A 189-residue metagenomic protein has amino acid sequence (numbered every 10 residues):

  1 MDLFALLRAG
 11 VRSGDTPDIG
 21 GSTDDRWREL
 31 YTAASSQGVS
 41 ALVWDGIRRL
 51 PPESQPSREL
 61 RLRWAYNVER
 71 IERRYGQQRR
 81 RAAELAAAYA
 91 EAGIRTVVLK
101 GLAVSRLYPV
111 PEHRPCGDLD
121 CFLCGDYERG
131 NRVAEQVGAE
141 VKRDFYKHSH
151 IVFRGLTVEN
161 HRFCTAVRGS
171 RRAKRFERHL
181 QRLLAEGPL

Functional and structural regions predicted by a protein language model:
M1-G117, L123-L189: Conserved NTP-donor binding/palm subdomain of two-metal-ion nucleotidyltransferases/polymerases, i.e., the charged
